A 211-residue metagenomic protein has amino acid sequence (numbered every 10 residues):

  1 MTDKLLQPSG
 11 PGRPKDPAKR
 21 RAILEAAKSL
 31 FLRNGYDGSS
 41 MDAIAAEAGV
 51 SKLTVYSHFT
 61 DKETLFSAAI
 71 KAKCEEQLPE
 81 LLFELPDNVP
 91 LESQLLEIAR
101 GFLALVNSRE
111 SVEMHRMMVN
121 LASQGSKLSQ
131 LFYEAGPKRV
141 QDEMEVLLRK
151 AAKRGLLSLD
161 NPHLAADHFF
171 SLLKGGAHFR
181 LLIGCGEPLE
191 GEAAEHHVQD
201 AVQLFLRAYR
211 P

Functional and structural regions predicted by a protein language model:
M1-N34, G38-V50, S57-T64: Basic, helix-initiating cap at the start of DNA-binding domains
M1-S9, E97, G101, D142 (+3 more regions): C-terminal peripheral helix-coil segments that are non-catalytic and often amphipathic
Y36, F59, V119-G125, A135-G136: Short helix-capping/turn signature of helix-turn-helix
K62, K73-C74, L95-I98, E110 (+4 more regions): Hydrophobic/aromatic residues within well-ordered alpha-helical segments
A69-I98, V106, E110, R149: Amphipathic alpha-helical linker/stalk segments
S93, A104-L105, R109, E113 (+4 more regions): Amphipathic alpha-helical packing segments from all-alpha helical-bundle domains
S158, P162-A166: Membrane-interface starts of transmembrane alpha-helices
